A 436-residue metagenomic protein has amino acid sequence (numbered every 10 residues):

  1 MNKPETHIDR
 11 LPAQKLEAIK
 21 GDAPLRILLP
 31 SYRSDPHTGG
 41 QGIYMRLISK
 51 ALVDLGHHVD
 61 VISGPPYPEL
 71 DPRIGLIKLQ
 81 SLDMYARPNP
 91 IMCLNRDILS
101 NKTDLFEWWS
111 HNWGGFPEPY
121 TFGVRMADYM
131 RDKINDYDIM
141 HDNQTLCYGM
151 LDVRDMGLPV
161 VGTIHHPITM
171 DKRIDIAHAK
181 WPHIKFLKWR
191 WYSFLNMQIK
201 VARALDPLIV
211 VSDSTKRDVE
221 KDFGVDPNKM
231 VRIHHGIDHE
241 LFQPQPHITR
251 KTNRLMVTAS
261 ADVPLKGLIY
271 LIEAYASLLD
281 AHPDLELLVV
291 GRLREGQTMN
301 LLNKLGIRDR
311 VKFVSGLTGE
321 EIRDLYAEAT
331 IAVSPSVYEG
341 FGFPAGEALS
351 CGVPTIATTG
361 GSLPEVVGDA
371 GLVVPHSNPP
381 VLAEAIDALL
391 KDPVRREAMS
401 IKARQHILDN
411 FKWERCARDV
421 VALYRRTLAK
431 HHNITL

Functional and structural regions predicted by a protein language model:
N2-T6, P12-P24, I62-R125: A conserved catalytic-core segment of Leloir-type glycosyltransferases
P90-G114, R154-I199: Acceptor-binding helix/loop patch of EC 2.4 sugar-transfer enzymes, predominantly nucleotide-sugar-dependent
S214, G236: Carbohydrate-associated surface elements
P246-Y275: Conserved donor-binding/catalytic core segment of Leloir-type glycosyltransferases
M299-R323: Nucleotide-activated donor-binding/catalytic signature segment of Leloir-type glycosyltransferases, i.e., the conserved
V337: Aromatic "clamp/platform" in nucleotide-sugar-dependent glycosyltransferases that forms part of the donor/acceptor
P354-A357: Short hydrophobic beta-strand element within catalytic cores of glycosyltransferases and related nucleotide-activated
L372-P379, A388-P393: Conserved acidic donor-binding segment of nucleotide-sugar-dependent glycosyltransferases
